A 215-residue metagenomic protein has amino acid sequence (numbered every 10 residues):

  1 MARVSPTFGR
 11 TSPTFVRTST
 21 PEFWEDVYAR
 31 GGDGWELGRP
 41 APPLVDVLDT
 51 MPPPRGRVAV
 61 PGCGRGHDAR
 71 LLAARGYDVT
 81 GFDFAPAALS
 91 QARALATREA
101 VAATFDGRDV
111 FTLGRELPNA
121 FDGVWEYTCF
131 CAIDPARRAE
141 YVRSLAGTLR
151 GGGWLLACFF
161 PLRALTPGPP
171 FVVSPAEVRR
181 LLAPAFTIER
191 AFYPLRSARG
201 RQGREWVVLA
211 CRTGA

Functional and structural regions predicted by a protein language model:
A2-V4, F8, P13-A59, G64-L117 (+1 more regions): Class I (Rossmann-like) S-adenosyl-L-methionine-dependent methyltransferase catalytic domain, capturing the SAM-binding
D122: Conserved acidic residues
W125: A conserved beta-strand element that flanks and buttresses the S-adenosyl-L-methionine
T128, A132: Short catalytic micro-motifs in class I SAM-dependent methyltransferases
